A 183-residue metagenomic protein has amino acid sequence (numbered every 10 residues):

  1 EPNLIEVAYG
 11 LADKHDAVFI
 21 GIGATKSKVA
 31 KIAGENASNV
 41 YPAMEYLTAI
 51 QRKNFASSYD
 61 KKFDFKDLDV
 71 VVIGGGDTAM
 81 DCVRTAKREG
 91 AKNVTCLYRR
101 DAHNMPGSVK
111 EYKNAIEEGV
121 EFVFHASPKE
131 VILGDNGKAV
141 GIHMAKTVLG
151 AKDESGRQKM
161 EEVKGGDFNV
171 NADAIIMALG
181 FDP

Functional and structural regions predicted by a protein language model:
E1-S27, Q51-K61, R88-P183: A Rossmann-like FAD-binding core segment of flavoenzymes
V29-E89: Glycine-rich dinucleotide-binding loop and its adjacent helix/turn
